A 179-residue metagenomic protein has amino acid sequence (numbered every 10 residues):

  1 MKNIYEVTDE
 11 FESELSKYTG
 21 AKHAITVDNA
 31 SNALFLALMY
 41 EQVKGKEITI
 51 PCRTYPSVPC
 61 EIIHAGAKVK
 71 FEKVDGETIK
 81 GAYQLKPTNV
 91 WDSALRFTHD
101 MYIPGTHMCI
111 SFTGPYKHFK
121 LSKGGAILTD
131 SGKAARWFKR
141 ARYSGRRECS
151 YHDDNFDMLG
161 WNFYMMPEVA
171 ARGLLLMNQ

Functional and structural regions predicted by a protein language model:
M1-D9, R146, M177: A glycine-/small-polar-enriched, mobile loop at the entrance of the PLP active site in fold-type I
E6, E10, N32, P56-S57 (+1 more regions): Short alpha-helical
D9-E47, E61-A65: Phosphate-binding glycine-rich loop
T26, I50-P51, I127: Conserved SAM-binding loop
L36-Y40, K68, L175-Q179: Active-site catalytic microenvironments for nucleophilic, acid-base chemistry
M39-D100: PLP-dependent aminotransferase-like
F97-H99, H107-Q179: Active-site region of PLP-dependent enzymes
